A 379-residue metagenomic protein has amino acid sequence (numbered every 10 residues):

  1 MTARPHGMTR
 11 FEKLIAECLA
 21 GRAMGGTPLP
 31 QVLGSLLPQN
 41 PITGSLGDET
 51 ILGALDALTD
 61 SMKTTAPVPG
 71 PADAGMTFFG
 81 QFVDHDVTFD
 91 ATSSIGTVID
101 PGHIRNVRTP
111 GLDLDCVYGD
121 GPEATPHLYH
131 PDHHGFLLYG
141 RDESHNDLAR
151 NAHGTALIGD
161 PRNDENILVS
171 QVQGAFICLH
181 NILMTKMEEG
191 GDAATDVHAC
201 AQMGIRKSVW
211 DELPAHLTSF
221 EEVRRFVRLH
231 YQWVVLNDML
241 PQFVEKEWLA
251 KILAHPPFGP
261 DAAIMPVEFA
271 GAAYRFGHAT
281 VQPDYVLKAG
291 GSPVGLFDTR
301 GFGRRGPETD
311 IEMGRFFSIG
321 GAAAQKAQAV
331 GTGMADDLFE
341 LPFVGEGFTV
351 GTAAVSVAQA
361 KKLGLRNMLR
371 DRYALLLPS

Functional and structural regions predicted by a protein language model:
M1-S379: Long, well-ordered alpha/beta core segments of mature domains
